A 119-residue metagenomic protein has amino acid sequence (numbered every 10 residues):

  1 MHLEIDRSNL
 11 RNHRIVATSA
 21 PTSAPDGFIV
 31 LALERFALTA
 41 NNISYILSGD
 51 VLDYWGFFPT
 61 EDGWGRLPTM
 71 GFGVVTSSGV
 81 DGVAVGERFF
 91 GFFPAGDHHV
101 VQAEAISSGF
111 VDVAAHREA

Functional and structural regions predicted by a protein language model:
H2-N9, D97-V101: Flexible, low-complexity flanking/linker segments at catalytic domain boundaries
R7-R35, A40: A short N-terminal beta-strand-loop micro-motif at the entrance of redox/enzyme domains
N9, A20, T39, V51 (+2 more regions): General structural signal for secondary-structure boundaries
A24-A37, D50-V100: Glycine-rich beta-strand-centered segment in the early N-terminal region that forms part of a ligand/cofactor-binding
N41-L47: Cytochrome P450 core scaffold surrounding the K-helix E-X-X-R motif and the conserved "meander" helix-loop region
R88, F92-A119: NAD(P)H dinucleotide-binding glycine-rich loop of Rossmann-like/cofactor-binding domains, especially the beta1-alpha1
